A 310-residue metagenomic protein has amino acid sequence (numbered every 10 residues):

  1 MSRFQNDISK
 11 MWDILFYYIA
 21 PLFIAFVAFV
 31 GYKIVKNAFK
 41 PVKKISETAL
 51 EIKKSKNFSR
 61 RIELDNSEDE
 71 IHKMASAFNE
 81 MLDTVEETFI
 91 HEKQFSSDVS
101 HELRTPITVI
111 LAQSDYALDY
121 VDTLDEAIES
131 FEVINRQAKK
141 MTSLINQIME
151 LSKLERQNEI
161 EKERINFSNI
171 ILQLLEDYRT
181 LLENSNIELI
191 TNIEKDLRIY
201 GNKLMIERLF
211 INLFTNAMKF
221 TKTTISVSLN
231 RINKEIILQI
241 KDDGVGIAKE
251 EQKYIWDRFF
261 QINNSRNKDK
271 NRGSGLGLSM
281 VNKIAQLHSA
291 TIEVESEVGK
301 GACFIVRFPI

Functional and structural regions predicted by a protein language model:
F4-V99, L103, T108-D119, T123-D125 (+10 more regions): Membrane-proximal HAMP signal-relay module
E63-S67, E163-R164, E188-R198: Conserved catalytic submotifs in the C-terminal HATPase_c
R156-E161, R198-G201: Conserved micro-motifs of the catalytic ATP-binding
A217-M218: Short helix-loop "hinge" at the ATP-lid/N-box region of the Bergerat-fold HATPase_c
T224-K234: Short beta-strand/loop element within the Bergerat-fold HATPase_c
D242: Acidic ATP/Mg2+-coordinating residue in the GHKL
K300-A302: Glycine-rich GHKL/ HATPase_c ATP-binding element in histidine kinases
